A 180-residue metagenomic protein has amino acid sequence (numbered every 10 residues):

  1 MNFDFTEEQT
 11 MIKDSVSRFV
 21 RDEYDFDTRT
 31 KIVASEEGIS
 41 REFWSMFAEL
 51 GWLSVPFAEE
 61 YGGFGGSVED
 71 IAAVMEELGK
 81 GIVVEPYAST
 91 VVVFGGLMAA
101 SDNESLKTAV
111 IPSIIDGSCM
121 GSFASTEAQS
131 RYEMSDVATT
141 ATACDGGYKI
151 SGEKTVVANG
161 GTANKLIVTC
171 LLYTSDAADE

Functional and structural regions predicted by a protein language model:
M1-F5: Intrinsic disorder at enzyme termini
Y24-S35: C-terminal helix-coil-helix/basic helical segment that borders enzyme active sites and/or dimer interfaces and provides
E49-T108, P112-G117, N159-T162: Internal helix-loop-helix
G117-S125: A short, Trp-centered hydrophobic/proline-enriched beta-strand micro-motif
T139-A141: A structural signal for short hydrophobic beta-strand segments in well-ordered beta-sheet cores
S151-S175: A short core secondary-structure module
D176-E180: A short, hydrophobic C-terminal helix/tail in secreted or cell-surface proteins
